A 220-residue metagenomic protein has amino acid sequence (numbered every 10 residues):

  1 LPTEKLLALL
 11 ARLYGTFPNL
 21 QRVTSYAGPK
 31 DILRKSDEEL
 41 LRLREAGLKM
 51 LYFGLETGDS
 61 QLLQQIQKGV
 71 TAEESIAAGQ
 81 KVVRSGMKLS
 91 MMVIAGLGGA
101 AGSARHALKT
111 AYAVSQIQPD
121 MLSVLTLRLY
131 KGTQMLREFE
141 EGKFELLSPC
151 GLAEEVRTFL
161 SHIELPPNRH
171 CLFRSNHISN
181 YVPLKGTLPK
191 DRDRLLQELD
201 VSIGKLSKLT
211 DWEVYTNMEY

Functional and structural regions predicted by a protein language model:
L1, P29-R34, G98, H177-P183: Short, internal active-site loops enriched in acidic
L1-E73, A77-R84: Conserved SAM/AdoMet-binding glycine-rich loop
K5, I66-E74, A101-K109, K143-G151 (+1 more regions): Alpha-helix N-cap and loop-to-helix initiation/capping positions
A8, R12-T16, R42-A46, K81 (+5 more regions): Alpha-helical structural signal in soluble globular domains
V23-S25, L51-F53, L89-V93, L122-V124 (+1 more regions): Hydrophobic faces of well-ordered beta-strands that scaffold small-molecule active sites in alpha/beta enzyme cores
K30, G54, G58-L62, V82-H106 (+2 more regions): Conserved strand-turn element in the central/C-terminal portion of the radical SAM core barrel that lines
S36-L40, G98-Q116: Catalytic cores of alpha/beta
S115-Y220: Auxiliary Fe-S-binding modules of radical SAM enzymes
